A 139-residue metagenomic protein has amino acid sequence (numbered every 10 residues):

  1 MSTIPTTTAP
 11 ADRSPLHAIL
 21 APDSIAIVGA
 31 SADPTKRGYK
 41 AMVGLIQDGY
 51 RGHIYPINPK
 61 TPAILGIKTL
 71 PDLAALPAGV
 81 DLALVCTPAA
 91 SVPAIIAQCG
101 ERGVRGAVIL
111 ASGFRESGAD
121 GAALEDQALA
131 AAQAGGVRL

Functional and structural regions predicted by a protein language model:
M1-R138: Catalytic-core regions of core metabolic enzymes, especially those transforming organic acids/acyl-group intermediates
